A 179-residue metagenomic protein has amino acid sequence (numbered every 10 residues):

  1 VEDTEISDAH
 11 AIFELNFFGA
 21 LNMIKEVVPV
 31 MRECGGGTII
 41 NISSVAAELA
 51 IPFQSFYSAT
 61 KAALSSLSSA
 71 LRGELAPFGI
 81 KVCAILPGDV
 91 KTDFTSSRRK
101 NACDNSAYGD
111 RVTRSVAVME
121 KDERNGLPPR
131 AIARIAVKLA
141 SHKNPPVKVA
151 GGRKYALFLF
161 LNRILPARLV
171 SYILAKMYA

Functional and structural regions predicted by a protein language model:
V1, D8-H10: Substrate-binding pocket helix/loop in short-chain dehydrogenase/reductase
E2, L49-S55: Active-site loop immediately N-terminal to the catalytic Tyr-X3-Lys motif of short-chain dehydrogenase/reductase
M23-V27, N41, L67-S68: Hydrophobic positions on the long internal alpha-helix of Rossmann-like NAD(P)-dependent oxidoreductase domains
I24, T60-A63: Active-site helix of classical SDR
S44: Residue(s) in the substrate-gating loop at a strand-loop-helix junction that position the organic substrate next
R72-E123: C-terminal beta-strand-loop-alpha-helix "lid" module of Rossmann-like NAD(P)-dependent dehydrogenases
A84, S106-Y155: C-terminal helical subdomain
